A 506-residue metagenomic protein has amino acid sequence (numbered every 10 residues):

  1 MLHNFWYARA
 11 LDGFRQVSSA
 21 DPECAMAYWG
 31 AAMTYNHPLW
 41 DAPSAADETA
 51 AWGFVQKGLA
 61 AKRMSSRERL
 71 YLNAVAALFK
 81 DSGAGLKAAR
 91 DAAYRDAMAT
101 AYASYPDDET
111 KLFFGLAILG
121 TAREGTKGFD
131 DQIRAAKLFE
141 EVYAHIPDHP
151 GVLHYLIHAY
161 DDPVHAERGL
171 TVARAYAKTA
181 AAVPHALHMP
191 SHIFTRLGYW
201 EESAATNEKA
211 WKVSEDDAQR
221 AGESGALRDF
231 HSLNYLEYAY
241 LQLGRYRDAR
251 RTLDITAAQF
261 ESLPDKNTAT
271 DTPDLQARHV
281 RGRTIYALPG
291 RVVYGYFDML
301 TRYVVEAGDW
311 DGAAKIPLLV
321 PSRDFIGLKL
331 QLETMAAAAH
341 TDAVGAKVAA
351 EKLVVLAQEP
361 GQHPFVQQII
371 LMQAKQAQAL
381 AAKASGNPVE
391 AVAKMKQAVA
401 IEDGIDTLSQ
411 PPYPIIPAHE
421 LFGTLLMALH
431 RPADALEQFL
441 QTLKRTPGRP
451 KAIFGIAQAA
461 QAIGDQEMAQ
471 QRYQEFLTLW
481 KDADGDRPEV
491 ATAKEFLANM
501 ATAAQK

Functional and structural regions predicted by a protein language model:
M1, Y35, A77, I118 (+9 more regions): Residue at a conserved register position within TPR or TPR-like alpha-solenoid repeats
V17-A20, Y102-S104, Y143-H145, R174-A182 (+9 more regions): Solenoid-like repeat scaffolds
A25, A32-N36, S44-R63, T195 (+6 more regions): TPR/TPR-like (Sel1-like) alpha-helical repeat modules
M26-G30, L112-F113, H154-Y155, H185-M189 (+10 more regions): Alpha-solenoid helical repeat scaffolds
A31, N73, L78-K80, F114 (+11 more regions): Structural register within alpha-helical repeat arrays
